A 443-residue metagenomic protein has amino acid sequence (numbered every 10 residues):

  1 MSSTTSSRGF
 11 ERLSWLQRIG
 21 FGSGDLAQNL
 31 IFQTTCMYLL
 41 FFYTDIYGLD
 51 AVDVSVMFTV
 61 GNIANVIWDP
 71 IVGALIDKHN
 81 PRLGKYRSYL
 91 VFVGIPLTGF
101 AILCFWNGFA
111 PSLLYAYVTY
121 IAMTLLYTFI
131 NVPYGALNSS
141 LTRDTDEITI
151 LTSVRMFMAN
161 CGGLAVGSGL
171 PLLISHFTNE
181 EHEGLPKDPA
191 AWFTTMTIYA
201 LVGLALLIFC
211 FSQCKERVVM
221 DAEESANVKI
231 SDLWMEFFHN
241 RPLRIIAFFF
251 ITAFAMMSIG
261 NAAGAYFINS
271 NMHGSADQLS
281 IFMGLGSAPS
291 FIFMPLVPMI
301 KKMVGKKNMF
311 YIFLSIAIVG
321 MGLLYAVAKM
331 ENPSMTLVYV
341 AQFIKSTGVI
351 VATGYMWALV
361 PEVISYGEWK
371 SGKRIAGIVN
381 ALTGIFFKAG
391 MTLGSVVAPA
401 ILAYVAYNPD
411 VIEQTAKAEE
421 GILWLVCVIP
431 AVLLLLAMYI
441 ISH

Functional and structural regions predicted by a protein language model:
S2-H443: Membrane-embedded alpha-helical bundles of multi-pass transporters/translocases, especially carrier/permease families
